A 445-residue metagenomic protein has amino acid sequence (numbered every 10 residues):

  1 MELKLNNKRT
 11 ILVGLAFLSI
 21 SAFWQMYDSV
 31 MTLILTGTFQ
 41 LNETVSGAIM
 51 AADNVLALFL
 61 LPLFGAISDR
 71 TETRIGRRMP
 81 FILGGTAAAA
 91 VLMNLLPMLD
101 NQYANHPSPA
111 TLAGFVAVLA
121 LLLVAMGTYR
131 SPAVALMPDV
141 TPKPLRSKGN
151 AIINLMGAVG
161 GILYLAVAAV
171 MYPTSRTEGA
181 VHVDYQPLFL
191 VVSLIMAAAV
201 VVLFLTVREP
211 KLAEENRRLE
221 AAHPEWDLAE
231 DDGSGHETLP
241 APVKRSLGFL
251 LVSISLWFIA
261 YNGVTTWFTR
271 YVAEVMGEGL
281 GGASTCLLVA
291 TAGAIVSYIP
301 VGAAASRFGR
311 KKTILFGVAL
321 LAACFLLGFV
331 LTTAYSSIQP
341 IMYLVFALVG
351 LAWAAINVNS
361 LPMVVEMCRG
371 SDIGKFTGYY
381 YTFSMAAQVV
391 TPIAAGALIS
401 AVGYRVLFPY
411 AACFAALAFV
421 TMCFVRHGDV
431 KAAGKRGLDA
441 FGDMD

Functional and structural regions predicted by a protein language model:
M1-K8, N105-H106, A110-V118, T128-Y129 (+4 more regions): Intracellular loop-helix junctions on the cytosolic face of multi-pass helical membrane proteins
S29-T44, T266-A283: Short amphipathic helix-loop junctions that connect adjacent transmembrane helices in Major Facilitator Superfamily/SLC
F59-I75, S297-R310, I399: Helix-to-loop junctions at the C-terminal end of transmembrane segments in multipass secondary transporters
R70-T86, R307-A319: Cytoplasmic membrane-interface "Motif A"-like loop-to-helix N-cap segments of 12-TM Major Facilitator Superfamily
R77-M79, Y172-L194, A397-A415: A membrane-interface helix-boundary motif in multi-pass transporters
L83-P109, A319-S336: C-terminal ends and interior cores of transmembrane alpha-helices in multi-pass membrane transporters/permeases
T128-T141, A355-R369: Intracellular juxtamembrane helix-capping segments at the cytosolic ends of symmetry-related transmembrane helices
K311-N357: C-terminal transmembrane helical hairpin of 12-TM major facilitator-type secondary transporters
